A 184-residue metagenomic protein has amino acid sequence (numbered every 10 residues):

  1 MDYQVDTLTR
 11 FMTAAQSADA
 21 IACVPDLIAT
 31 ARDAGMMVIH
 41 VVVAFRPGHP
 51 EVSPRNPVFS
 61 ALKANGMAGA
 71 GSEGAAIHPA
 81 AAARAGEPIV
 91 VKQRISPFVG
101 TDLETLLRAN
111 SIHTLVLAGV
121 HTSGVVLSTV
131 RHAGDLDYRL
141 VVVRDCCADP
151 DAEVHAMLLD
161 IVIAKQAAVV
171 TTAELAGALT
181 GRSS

Functional and structural regions predicted by a protein language model:
M1-R84, Q166, A178-S184: Active-site acidic carboxylates
D33-M36, S111, D137: Glycine-centered short loops/turns at secondary-structure junctions
V38, L140-V142, V169: Hydrophobic beta-strand scaffold residues
A70-V120: Internal catalytic-core helix/loop-beta-alpha segment that presents or stabilizes conserved functional determinants
V90, A168-L175: Short acidic-hydrophobic, aromatic-tinged amphipathic segments that line or gate anion-handling sites
V116-G119, D137-A152: A short glycine-rich beta-strand->turn/loop micro-motif centered on a GG-aromatic cluster
T122-T129: Short glycine/serine/threonine-rich phosphate/pyrophosphate-binding segments that cradle anionic phosphate groups
P150-I163: Active-site-proximal loop->helix
